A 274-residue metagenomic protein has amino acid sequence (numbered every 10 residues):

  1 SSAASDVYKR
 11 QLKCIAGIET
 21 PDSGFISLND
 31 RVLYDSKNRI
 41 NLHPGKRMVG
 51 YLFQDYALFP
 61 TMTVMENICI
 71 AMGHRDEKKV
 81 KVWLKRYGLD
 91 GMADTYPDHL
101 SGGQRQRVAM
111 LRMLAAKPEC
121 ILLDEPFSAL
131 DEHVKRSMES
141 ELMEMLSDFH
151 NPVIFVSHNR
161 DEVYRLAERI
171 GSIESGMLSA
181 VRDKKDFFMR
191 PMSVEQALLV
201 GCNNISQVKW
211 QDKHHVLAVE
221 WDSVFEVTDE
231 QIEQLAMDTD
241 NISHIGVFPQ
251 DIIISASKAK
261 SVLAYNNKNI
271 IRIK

Functional and structural regions predicted by a protein language model:
S2-Y8: Short, small-residue-biased leader/transition segments that mark boundaries at the very start of proteins
R31-Y34, E77-A93, E144: Conserved ABC ATPase "signature" region
L33-G50, P191: ABC ATPase NBD coupling module
Y96-L100, Q104-Q106: Conserved ABC ATPase signature
A115-E119: A short, proline-enriched helix->beta-strand linker immediately N-terminal to the Walker B motif in ABC-type P-loop
S147, S157-D222: Internal alpha/beta loop-helix hairpins
W221-K274: Glycine/charge-rich catalytic "coupling/switch" loops of P-loop NTPases
